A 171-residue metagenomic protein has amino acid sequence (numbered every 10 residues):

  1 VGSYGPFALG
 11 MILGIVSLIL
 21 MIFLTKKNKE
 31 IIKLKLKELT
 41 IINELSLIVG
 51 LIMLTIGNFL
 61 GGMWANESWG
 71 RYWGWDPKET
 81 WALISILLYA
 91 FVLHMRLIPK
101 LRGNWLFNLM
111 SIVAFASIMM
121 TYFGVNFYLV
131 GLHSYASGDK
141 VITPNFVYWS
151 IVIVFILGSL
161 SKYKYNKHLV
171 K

Functional and structural regions predicted by a protein language model:
V1-L24, E38-S68, P77-L132, K140-V170: Hydrophobic cores of alpha-helical transmembrane segments in multi-pass integral membrane proteins
L24-L36: Juxtamembrane inter-helical linkers in multi-pass membrane proteins
Y72-G74: A beta-strand-loop signature enriched in Asp, Gly, Thr, and Trp that corresponds to the sialidase/neuraminidase Asp-box
